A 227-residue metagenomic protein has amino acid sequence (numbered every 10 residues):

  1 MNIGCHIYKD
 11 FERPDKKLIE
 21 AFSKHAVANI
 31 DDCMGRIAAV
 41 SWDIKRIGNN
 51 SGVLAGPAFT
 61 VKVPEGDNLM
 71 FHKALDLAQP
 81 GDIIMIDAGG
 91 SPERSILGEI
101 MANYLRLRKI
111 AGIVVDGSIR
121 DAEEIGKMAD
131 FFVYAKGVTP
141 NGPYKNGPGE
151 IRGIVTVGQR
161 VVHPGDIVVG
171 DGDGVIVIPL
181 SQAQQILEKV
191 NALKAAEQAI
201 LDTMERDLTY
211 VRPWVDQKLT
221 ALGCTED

Functional and structural regions predicted by a protein language model:
M1-P164, I178-D227: Feature captures the catalytic cores and cofactor-binding loops of soluble hydro-lyases/lyases that act on carboxylate
V168: C-terminal binding/interaction regions
D171: Beta-strand-loop-alpha-helix segment that lines the small-molecule cofactor/substrate pocket of alpha/beta enzymes
